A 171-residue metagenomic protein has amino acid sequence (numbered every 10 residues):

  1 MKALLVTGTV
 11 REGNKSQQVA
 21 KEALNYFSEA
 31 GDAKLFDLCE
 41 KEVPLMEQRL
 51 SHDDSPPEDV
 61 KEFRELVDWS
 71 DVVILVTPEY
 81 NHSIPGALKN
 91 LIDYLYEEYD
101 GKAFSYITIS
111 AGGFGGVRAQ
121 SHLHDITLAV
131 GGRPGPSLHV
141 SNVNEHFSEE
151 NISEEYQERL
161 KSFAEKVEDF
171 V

Functional and structural regions predicted by a protein language model:
M1-T77, S83-N90, E150-V171: N-terminal beta1-alpha1-beta2 submodule of the flavodoxin-like/Rossmannoid cofactor-binding fold
A30, G101-V171: FMN-binding flavodoxin-like domain, especially the glycine-rich phosphate-binding loop
D37-E40, Y96, L138, N142: Short, small-residue-rich loop/turn micro-motifs
S55-V130: Helix-loop-strand module that forms the ligand-binding subsite of alpha/beta enzymes
